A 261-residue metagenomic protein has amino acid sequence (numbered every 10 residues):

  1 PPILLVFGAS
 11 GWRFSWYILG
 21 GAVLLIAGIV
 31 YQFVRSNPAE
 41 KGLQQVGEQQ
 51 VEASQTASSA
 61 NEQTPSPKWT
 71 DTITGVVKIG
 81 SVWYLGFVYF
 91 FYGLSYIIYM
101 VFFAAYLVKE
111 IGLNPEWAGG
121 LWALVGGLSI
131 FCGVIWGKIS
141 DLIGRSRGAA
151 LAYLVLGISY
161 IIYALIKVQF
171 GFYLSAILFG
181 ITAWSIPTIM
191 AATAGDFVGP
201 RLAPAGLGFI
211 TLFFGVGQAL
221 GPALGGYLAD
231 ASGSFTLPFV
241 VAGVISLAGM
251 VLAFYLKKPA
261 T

Functional and structural regions predicted by a protein language model:
P1-A39: Helix-loop-helix hairpin linking two adjacent transmembrane segments in secondary transporters
P1-A9, L107-V108, I139-S140, G225-G233: Interfacial helix-cap and linker-helix signal at transmembrane-aqueous boundaries of multi-pass secondary transporters
Q44-Y84: Juxtamembrane intracellular "pre-TM" segments in multi-pass secondary transporters
I79-F131, G221: Extracytoplasmic gate region of multi-pass secondary transporters
R147-I162: Structural signature of the two symmetry-related core transmembrane helices
F170-L178: Paired small-residue
S185-V198: Intracellular juxtamembrane helix-capping segments at the cytosolic ends of symmetry-related transmembrane helices
V198-S232, A242: A late C-terminal transmembrane helix in Major Facilitator Superfamily
